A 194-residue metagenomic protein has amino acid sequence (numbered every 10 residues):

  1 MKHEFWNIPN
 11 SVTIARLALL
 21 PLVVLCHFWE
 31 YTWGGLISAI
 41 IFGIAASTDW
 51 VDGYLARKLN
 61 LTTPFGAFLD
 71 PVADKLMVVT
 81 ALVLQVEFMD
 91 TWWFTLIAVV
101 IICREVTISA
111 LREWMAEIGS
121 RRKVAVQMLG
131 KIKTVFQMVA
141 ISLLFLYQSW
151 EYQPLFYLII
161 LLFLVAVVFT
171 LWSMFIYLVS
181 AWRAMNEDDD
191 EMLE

Functional and structural regions predicted by a protein language model:
M1-I8, I14, L19-L20, E30 (+2 more regions): C-terminal membrane-associated helical module and adjoining short loops/tails
T13, A18-F68, A81-I102, F156-L171: Membrane-embedded alpha-helical segments that form the functional core of polytopic membrane enzymes, especially those
A15, A56, V72-V79, V135-V139: Loop-to-transmembrane-helix entry motif
G53, I108-S109, E113, F175-R183: Short helix-terminus and kink motifs of transmembrane alpha helices, predominantly at the cytoplasmic interface
K58, T62, A116-K123: Interfacial helix-loop-helix junctions of multi-pass membrane proteins
L69-V72, V99, Q127-G130: Cytoplasmic-side transmembrane-helix entry/capping segments in multi-pass membrane proteins
R104-W114, V135, V139-S142: Mid-bilayer segments of alpha-helical transmembrane spans in multi-pass integral membrane proteins that mediate
